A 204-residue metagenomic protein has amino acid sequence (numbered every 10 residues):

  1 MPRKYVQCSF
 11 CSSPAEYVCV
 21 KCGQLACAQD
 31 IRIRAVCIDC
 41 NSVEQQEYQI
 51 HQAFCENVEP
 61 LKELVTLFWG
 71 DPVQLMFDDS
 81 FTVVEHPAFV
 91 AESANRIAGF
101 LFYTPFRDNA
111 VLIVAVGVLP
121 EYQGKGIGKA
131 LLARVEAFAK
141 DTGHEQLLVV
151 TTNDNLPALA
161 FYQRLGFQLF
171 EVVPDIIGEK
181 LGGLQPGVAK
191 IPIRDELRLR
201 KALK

Functional and structural regions predicted by a protein language model:
R3, A35, D39-E56, L197 (+1 more regions): Conserved N-terminal entry element of GNAT/NAT acetyltransferase domains
E16, A26-D30, C37: Zinc-coordinating Cys/His ligand positions in small cysteine/histidine-rich zinc-finger domains
Q46, Q52-E121, L132, L203: Acetyl-CoA-dependent GNAT
L119-E121, K125, N153-D154: Active-site acidic-Proline motif in GNAT/NAT acetyltransferases
G124-V135, A139: Glycine-rich acyl-CoA binding loop
A139-T151: Conserved GNAT acetyl-CoA-binding A-motif
V149-A158, P174-K180: Conserved beta-strand-loop-alpha-helix junction that forms the acyl-donor binding cleft
Y162, F167: Conserved active-site tyrosine of GNAT-family acetyltransferases
